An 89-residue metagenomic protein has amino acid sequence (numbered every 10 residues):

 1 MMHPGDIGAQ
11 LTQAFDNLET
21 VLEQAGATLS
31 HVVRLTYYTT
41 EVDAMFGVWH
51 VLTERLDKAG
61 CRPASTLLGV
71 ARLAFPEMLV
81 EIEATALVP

Functional and structural regions predicted by a protein language model:
M1-P89: Short, polar/acidic, helix-capping and beta-turn segments at strand->helix junctions that line the mouths
